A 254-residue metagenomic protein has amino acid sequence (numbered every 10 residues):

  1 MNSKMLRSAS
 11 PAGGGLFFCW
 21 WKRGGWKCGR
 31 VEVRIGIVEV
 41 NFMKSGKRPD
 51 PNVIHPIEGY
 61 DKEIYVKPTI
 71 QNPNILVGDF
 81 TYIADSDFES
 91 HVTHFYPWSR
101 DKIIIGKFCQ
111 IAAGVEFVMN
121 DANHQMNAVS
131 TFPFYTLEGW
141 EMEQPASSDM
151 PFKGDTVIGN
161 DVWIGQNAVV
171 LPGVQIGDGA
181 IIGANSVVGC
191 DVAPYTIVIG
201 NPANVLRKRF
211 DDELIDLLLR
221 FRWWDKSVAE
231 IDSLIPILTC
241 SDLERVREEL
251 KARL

Functional and structural regions predicted by a protein language model:
M5-F17: Positively charged N-terminal leader segments that act as targeting/secretion signals
A9-A12, V31-V33, V38-V40: Acidic, Ala/Val/Gly-enriched low-complexity intrinsically disordered segments
F17-F18, F42: Aromatic (phenylalanine/tyrosine) cluster motif
W20-W21, W26: Tryptophan (W) side chains
N41-N74, F134: Extended, small-residue-rich solenoid/repeat segments and analogous flexible loops that form exposed scaffolds
K44-D50, F134-Y135, E141-V170, A203-L254: C-terminal segments of enzyme domains that contribute to small-molecule binding surfaces
Y65, I75, Y82-P172: Flexible, glycine/small-residue-enriched loop-and-beta-strand segment within the central core of proteins
